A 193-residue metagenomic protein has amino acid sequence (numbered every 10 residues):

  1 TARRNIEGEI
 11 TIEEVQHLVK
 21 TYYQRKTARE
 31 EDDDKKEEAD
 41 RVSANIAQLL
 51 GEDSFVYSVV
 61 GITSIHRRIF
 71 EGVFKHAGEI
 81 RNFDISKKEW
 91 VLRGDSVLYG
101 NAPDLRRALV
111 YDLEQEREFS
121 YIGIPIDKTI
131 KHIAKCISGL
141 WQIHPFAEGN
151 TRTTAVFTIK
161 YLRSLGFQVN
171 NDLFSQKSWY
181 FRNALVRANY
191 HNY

Functional and structural regions predicted by a protein language model:
T1-Y193: FIC/Doc superfamily catalytic core
